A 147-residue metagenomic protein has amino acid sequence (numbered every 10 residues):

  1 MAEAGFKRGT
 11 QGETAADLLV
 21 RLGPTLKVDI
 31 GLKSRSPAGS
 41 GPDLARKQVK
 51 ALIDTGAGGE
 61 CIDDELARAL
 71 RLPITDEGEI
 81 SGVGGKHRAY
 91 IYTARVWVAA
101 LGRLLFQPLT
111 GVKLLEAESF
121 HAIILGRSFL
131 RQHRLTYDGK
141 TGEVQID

Functional and structural regions predicted by a protein language model:
M1-D147: Pepsin/retropepsin-fold aspartyl endopeptidases
